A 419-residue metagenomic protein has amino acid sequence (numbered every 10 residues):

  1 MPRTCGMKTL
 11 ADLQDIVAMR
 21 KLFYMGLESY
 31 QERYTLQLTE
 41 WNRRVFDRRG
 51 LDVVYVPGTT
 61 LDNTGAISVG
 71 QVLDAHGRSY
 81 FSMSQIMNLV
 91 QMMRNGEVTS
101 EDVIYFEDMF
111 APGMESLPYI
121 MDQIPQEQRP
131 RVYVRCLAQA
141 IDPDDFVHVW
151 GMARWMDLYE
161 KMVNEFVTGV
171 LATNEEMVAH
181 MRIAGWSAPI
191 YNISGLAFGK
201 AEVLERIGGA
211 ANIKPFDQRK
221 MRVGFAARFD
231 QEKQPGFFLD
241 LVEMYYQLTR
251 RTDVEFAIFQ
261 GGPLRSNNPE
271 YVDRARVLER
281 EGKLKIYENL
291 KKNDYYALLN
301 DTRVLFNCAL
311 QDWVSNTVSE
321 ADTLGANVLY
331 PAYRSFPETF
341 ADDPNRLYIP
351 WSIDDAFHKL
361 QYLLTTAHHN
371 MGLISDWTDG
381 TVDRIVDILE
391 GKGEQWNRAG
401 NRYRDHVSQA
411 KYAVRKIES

Functional and structural regions predicted by a protein language model:
P2-S116: N-terminal pre-catalytic "stem/leader" segment of glycosyltransferase-like enzymes
V149-V170: Membrane-proximal helix-turn-helix segments that form the acceptor-binding/catalytic region of lipid-linked
E165-N212: Donor nucleotide-sugar binding/catalytic pocket of nucleotide-sugar-dependent glycosyltransferases
A211-M244, A257: Conserved donor-binding/catalytic core segment of Leloir-type glycosyltransferases
V254-V272, E288: Glycosyltransferase donor-sugar binding loop
P269-N293: Nucleotide-activated donor-binding/catalytic signature segment of Leloir-type glycosyltransferases, i.e., the conserved
A309-Q311: Aromatic "clamp/platform" in nucleotide-sugar-dependent glycosyltransferases that forms part of the donor/acceptor
W351, H358-E418: A charged, aromatic-enriched C-terminal amphipathic alpha-helix characteristic of glycosyltransferases across folds
